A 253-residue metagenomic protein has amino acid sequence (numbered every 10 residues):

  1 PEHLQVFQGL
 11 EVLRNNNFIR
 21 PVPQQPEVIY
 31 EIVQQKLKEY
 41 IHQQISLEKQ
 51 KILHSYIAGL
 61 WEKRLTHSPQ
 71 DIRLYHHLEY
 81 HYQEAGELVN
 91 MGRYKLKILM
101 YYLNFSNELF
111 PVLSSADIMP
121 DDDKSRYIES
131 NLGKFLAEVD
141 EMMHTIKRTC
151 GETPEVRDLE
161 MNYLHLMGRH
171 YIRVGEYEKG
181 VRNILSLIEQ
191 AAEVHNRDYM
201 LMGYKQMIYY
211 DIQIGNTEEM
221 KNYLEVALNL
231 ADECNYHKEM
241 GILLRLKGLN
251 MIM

Functional and structural regions predicted by a protein language model:
P1-Y127: Short secondary-structure boundary elements
E2, G180, A192, M220 (+1 more regions): Charged, low-complexity surface patches
Y30, Q34, K51, S55 (+7 more regions): Start-of-helix signal in alpha-solenoid helical-repeat scaffolds, especially tetratricopeptide repeats
Y40, Y80-E84, K97-Y101, A116-N131 (+3 more regions): Tandem amphipathic alpha-helical repeat scaffolds
K63-D71, A85-L88, I128-F135, V139-E160 (+2 more regions): Flexible helix-coil transition and linker loops at the boundaries of alpha-helical arrays
L78, K97-I98, F135, V139-I146 (+5 more regions): Tetratricopeptide repeat
A137, M143-H144, V156-Y177, R182-L185 (+2 more regions): Conserved small-residue-rich
